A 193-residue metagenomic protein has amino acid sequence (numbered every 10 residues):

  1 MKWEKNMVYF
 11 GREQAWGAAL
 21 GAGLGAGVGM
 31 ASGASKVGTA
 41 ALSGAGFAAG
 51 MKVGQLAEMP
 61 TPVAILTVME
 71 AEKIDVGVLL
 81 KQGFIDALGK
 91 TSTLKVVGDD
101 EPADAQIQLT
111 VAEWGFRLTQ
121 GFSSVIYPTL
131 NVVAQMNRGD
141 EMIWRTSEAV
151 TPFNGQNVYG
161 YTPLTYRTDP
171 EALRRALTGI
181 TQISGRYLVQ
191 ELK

Functional and structural regions predicted by a protein language model:
M1-L80, F84-D86, V189-K193: A structural "domain/chain start" motif
K5-G21, G29-A34, G38-A40, K95 (+2 more regions): Surface-exposed short loop/turn segments
E58, P62, L66, A112-W114 (+3 more regions): A generic structural signal for ordered alpha-helices
I65-G115: Short, solvent-exposed, polar/charged sequence segments at loop or secondary-structure edges
I74, K81-G83, G89-V96, I143-K193: C-terminal/domain-edge helix-coil "capping" segments
